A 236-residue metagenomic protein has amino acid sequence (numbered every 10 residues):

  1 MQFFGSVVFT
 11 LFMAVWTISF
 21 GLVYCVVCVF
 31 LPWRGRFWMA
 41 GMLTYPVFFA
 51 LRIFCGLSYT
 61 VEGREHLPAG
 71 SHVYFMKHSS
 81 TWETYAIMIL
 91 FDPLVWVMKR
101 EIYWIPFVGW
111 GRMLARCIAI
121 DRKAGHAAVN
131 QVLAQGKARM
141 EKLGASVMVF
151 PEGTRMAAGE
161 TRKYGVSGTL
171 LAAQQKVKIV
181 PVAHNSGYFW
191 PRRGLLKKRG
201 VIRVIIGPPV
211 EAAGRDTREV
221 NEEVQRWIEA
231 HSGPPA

Functional and structural regions predicted by a protein language model:
M1-T60: N-terminal membrane-anchoring alpha-helices
F3, N130-A236: Non-catalytic C-terminal accessory region of glycerolipid acyltransferases and related lyso-lipid remodeling enzymes
G21-G41, F54, P68-G125: Catalytic core of membrane glycerolipid acyltransferases/transacylases, capturing the structured, soluble-facing
L51-R52, R112, M140, A172: A generic structural signal for well-ordered alpha-helical segments
V61, I118-D121, A212: Short acidic-hydrophobic, aromatic-tinged amphipathic segments that line or gate anion-handling sites
V61, Y74, W96, V204-I206: Generic preference for hydrophobic
G63-L67: Glycine-rich helix-loop-beta junction characteristic of Rossmann-like nucleotide cofactor-binding loops
